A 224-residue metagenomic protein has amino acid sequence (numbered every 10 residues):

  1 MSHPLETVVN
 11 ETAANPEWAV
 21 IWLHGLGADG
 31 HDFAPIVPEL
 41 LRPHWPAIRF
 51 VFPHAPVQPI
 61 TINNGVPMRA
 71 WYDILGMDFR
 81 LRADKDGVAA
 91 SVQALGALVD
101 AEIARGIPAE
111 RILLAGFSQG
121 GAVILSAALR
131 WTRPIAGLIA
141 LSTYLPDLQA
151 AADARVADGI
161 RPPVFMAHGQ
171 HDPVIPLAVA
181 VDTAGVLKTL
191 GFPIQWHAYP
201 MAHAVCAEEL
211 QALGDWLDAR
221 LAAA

Functional and structural regions predicted by a protein language model:
S2-L113: Serine-hydrolase catalytic machinery in alpha/beta-hydrolase-like enzymes
F33-P38, A152, P176-V186: Short alpha-helix in the alpha/beta-hydrolase fold that links the catalytic acid
L41-P46, G106, W131-P134, K188-F192 (+1 more regions): Short helix-capping segments at alpha-helix termini
P53-H54, A115, I139-S142, A167 (+1 more regions): Alpha/beta-hydrolase-fold catalytic nucleophile elbow
I103, P108-G159: Primarily recognizes the serine-hydrolase "nucleophile elbow" in alpha/beta-hydrolase and SGNH/GDSL folds
G159-V164, L190-P193: Short, proline-enriched alpha-helix->beta-strand connector loops that line the catalytic pocket of alpha/beta-hydrolase
M166-H168, D172: Short beta-strand/loop motif that positions the catalytic acidic residue of the alpha/beta-hydrolase fold
A178-A224: C-terminal catalytic histidine-bearing segment of alpha/beta-hydrolase fold enzymes
